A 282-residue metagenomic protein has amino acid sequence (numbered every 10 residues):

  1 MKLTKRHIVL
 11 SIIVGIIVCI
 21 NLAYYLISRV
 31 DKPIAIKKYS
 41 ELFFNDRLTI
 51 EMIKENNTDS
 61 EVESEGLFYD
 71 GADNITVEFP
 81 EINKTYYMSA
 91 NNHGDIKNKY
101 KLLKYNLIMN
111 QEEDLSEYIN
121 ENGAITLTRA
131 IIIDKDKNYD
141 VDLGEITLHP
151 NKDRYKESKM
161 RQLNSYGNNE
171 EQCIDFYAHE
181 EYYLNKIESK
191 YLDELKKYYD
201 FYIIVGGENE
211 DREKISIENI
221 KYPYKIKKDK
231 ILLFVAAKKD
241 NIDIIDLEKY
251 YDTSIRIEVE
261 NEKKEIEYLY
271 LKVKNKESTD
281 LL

Functional and structural regions predicted by a protein language model:
K5-S28: Hydrophobic membrane-insertion alpha-helices, especially the h-region of bacterial N-terminal signal peptides
Y25-F43: Ser/Thr/Pro/Gly-rich low-complexity linker/stalk segments immediately outside membranes or between
Y39-E55, N98, N169, P223-K230: Solvent-exposed, conformationally flexible loop/turn segments
N56-L102, Y177-Y183: Extracytoplasmic/periplasmic/luminal assembly and interaction segments in envelope/secretory/respiratory proteins
G94-S116, I226-N241: Aromatic sugar-binding surface patches on proteins that engage polysaccharides or sugar-phosphate polymers
E113-L127, I242-Y251: Short glycine/proline/serine/threonine-rich loop/turn segments at secondary-structure transition edges
E117-N209: Surface-exposed beta-loop interaction hotspot
E188-L282: Extracytoplasmic/luminal low-complexity segments enriched in Pro/Gly and acidic/polar residues that act as flexible
